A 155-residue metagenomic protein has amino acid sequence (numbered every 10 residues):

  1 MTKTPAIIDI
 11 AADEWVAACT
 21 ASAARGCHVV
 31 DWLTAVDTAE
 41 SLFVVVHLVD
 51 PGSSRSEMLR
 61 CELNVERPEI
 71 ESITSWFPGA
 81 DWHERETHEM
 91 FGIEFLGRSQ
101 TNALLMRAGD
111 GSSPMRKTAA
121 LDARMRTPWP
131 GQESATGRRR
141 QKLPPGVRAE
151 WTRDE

Functional and structural regions predicted by a protein language model:
M1-E155: Terminal low-complexity/charged segments
